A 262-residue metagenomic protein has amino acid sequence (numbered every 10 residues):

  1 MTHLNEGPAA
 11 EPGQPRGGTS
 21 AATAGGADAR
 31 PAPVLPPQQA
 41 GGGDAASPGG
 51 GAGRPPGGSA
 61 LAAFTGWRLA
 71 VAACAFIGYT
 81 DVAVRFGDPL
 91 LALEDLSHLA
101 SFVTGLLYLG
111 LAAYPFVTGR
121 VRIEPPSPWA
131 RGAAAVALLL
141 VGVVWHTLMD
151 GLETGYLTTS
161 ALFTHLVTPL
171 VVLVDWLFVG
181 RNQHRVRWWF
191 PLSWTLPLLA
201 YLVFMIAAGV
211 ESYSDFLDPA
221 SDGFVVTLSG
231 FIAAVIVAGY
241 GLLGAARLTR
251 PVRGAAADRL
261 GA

Functional and structural regions predicted by a protein language model:
M1-G51, A257-A262: Short, intrinsically disordered terminal tails adjacent to the first/last structured region
A52-V71: N-terminal membrane topogenic signal
A70-V82, L107, W129-H146: Small-polar-interrupted transmembrane alpha-helices in polytopic inner-membrane proteins
T80-P89, W145-T154, A207-D215: Juxtamembrane "helix-exit" motif on the non-cytosolic side of transmembrane helices
L90-H98, E124-S127, E153-H165, R185-F190 (+1 more regions): Non-cytosolic membrane-interface motifs at loop->transmembrane helix junctions
G132-L157, V172-W176: C-terminal halves and exits of single transmembrane alpha-helices
P169-R185: Alpha-helical transmembrane segments in multipass membrane proteins, preferentially the mid-helix core
G209-A246: Membrane-interface transmembrane-helix boundary segments in multi-pass integral membrane proteins
